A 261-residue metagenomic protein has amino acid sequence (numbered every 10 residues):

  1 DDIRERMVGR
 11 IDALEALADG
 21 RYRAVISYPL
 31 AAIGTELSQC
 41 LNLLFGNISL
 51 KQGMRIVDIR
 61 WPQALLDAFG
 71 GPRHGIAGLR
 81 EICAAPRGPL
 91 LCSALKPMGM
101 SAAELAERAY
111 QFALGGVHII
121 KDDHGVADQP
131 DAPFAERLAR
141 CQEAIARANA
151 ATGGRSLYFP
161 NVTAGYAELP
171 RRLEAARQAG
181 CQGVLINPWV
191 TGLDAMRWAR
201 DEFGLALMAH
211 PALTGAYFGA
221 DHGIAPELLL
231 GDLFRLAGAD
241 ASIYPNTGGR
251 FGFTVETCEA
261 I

Functional and structural regions predicted by a protein language model:
D1, I48, G116, I120-K121 (+4 more regions): Structural signal for hydrophobic packing residues in well-ordered secondary-structure cores of soluble enzyme domains
D1-A113: N-terminal capping/small domains of soluble enzymes
P72-R80, A127-A148, A167-L169, P188-G204 (+1 more regions): Active-site-adjacent beta->alpha loops and helix N-cap segments on the catalytic face of soluble alpha/beta enzymes
P89-A106, S156-E168, L213-P226: Active-site mouth loops of central-metabolism enzymes
P89-L95, I120-D122, S156-V162, V184-I186 (+2 more regions): Hydrophobic faces of well-ordered beta-strands that scaffold small-molecule active sites in alpha/beta enzyme cores
S93, M100-V126, A132-F134, I145 (+1 more regions): Phosphate-binding glycine-rich loops and their immediate beta-loop-alpha structural context
R137, C141, N149-S156, P160 (+1 more regions): N-terminal active-site wall of soluble small-molecule enzyme domains
R171-L173, A179-I261: Catalytic alpha/beta core domains of metabolic enzymes, predominantly
